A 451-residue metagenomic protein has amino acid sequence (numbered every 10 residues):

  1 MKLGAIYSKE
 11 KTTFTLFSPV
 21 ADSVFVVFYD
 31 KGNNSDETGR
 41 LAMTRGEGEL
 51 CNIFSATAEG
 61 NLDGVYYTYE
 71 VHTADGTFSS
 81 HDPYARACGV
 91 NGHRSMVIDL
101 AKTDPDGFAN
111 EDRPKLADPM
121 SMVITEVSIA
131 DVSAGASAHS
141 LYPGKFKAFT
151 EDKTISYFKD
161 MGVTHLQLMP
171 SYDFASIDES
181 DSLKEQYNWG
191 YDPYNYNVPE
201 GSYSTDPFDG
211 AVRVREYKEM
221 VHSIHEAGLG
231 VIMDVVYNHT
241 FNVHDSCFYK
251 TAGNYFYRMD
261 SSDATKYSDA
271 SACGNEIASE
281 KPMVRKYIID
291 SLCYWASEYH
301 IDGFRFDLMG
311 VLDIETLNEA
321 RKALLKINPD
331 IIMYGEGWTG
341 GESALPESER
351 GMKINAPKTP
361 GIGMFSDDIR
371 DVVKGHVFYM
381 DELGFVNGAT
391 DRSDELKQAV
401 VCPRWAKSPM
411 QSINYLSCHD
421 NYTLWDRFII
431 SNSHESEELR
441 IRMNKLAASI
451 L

Functional and structural regions predicted by a protein language model:
M1-K11, E37-R40, G48-G144: The feature marks proteins involved in alpha-glucan
F17-S23: Short proline/glycine-enriched turn/loop motifs at strand-loop junctions of beta-rich domains
F25-V27: Beta-strand signatures of extracellular beta-sandwich domains
L62, L116-V123, K159-D160, K326-I327 (+1 more regions): Extracellular/periplasmic catalytic domains that process cell-envelope and extracellular macromolecules
V65-L116, S176-D192, V198, D245-A270 (+2 more regions): Core domains of carbohydrate- and sulfate-ester-processing enzymes
N91, I98-K102, R321-L451: Conserved alpha/beta catalytic core and glycan-binding cleft of carbohydrate-active enzymes
S128-Y299, M309, T316-N328, I332: Substrate-binding/active-site clefts of carbohydrate-active enzymes
